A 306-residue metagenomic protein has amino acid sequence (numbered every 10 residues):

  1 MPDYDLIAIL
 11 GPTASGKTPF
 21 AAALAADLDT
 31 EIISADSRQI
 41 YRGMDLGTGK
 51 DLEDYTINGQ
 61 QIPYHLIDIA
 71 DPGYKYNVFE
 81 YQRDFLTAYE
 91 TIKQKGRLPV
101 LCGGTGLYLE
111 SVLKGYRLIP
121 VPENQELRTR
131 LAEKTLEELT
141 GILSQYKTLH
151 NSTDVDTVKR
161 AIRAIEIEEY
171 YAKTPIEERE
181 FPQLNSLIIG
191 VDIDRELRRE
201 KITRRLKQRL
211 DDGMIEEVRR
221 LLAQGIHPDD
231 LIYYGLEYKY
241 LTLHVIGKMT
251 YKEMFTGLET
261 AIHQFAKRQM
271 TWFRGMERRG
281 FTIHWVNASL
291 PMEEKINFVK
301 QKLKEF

Functional and structural regions predicted by a protein language model:
M1-F306: Phosphate/pyrophosphate-binding catalytic cores of soluble transferases and nucleic-acid-acting enzymes
